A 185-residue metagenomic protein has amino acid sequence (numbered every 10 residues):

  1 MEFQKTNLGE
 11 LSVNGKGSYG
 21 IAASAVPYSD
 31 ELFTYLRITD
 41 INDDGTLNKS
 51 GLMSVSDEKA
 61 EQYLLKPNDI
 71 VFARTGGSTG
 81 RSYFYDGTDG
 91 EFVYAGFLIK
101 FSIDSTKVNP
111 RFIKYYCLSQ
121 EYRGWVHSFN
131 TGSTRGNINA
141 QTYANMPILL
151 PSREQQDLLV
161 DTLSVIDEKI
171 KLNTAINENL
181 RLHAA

Functional and structural regions predicted by a protein language model:
M1-Y19, N145-A185: Non-catalytic DNA-recognition/assembly elements of restriction-modification systems
K5-A25, T34, T39-I70, Y85: Sequence-specific dsDNA recognition surfaces
I21-S29, S128-N130: Short coil/turn segments at secondary-structure boundaries
R37-I38, S56-L118: A short beta-sheet element
F92-I99, R111, T131-V160: A short glycine-rich beta-alpha junction/loop motif
L118-E121, P147-L149: Well-ordered mid-protein domain cores that form the structural environment of catalytic cofactors
